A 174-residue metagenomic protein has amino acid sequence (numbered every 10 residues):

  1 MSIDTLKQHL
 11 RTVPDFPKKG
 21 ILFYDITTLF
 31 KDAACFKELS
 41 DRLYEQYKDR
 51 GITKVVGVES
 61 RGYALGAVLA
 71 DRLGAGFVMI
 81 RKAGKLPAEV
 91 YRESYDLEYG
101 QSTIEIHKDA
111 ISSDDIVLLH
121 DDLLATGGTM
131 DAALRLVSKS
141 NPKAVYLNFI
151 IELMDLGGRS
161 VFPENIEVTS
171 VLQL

Functional and structural regions predicted by a protein language model:
M1-I52: Active-site-facing substrate-recognition patch
S2, Q8, D131-L174: PRPP-dependent phosphoribosyltransferase catalytic core
G51-E59: Short glycine-rich phosphate-binding loop at a beta-alpha junction
T53, D115, V145: Conserved acidic residues
G57, L119-H120: Generic enzyme active-site microenvironment
A64-L73, L134: Short Gly/Thr/Asp-enriched flexible loops that form oxyanion-binding sites at enzyme active sites
G76-V117: Short, glycine/charge-rich flexible loops or terminal/linker lids adjacent to PRPP-binding catalytic cores
D122, G127: Conserved G/P- and acidic residue-centered "switch" motifs that form tight phosphate/ATP-binding loops in soluble
